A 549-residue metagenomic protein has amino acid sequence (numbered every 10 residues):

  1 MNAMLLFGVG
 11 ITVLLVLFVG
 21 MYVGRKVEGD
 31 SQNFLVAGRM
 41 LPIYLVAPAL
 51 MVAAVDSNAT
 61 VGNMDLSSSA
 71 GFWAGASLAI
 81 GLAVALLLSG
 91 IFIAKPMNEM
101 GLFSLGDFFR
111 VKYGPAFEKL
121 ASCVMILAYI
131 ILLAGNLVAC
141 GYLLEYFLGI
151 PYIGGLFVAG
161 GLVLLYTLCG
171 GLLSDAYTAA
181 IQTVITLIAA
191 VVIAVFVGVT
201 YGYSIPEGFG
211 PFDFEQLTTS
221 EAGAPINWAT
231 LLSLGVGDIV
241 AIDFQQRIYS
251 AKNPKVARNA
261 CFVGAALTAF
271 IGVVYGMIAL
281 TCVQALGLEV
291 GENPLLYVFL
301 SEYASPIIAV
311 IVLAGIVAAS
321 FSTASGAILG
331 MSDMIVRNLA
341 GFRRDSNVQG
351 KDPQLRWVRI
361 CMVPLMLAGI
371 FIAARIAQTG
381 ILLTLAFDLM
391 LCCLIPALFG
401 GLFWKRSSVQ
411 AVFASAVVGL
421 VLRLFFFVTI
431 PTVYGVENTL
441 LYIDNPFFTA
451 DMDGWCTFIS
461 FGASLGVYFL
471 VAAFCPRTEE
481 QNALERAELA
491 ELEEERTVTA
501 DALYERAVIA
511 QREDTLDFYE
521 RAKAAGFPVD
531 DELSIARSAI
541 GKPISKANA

Functional and structural regions predicted by a protein language model:
M1-A549: Membrane-embedded helix-loop-helix hairpins and adjacent transmembrane boundary segments in multi-pass transporters
